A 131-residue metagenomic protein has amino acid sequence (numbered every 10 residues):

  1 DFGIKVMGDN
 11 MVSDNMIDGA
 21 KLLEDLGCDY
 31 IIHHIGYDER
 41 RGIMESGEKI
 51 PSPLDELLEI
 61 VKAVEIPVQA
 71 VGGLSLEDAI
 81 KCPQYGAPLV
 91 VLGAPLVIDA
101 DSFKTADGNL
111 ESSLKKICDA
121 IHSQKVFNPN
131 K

Functional and structural regions predicted by a protein language model:
D1-L57, A63: Conserved anion-binding
S13-L26, A63-I66, A70, L74-L92: Catalytic cores of alpha/beta
N15-G19, G27, S52-E56, I60 (+3 more regions): General structural feature for long, well-ordered alpha-helical segments within catalytic domains of soluble enzymes
Y30-I43, Y85-S113: Glycine-rich phosphate-binding active-site loops on the catalytic face of alpha/beta enzymes
S112-K131: Extended, intrinsically disordered, low-complexity segments
